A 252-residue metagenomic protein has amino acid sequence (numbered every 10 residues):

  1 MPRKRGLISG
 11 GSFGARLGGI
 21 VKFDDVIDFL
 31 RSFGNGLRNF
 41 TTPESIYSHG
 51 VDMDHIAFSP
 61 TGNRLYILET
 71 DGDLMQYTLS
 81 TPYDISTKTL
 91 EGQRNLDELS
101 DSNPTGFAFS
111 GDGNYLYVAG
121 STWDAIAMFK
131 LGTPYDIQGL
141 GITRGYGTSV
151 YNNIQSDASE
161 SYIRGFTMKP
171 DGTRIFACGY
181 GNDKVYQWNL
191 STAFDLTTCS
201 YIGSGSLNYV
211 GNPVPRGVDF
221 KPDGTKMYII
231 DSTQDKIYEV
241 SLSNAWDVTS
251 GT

Functional and structural regions predicted by a protein language model:
M1-L37: Enriched but not universal
F29-N35, Y77-S86, K130-L140, W188-T198 (+1 more regions): Short loop/turn segments immediately following beta-strands, especially the blade-tip and inter-blade linker loops
R38-H49, E91-E98, G145-D157, I202-Y209: A short beta-strand motif characteristic of beta-propeller blades
D52, N103, Y162, V214: Beta-rich catalytic cores
P60-T61, G111-D112, P170-D171, P222-D223: Residue-level detector of Asp-centered blade-edge/turn motifs that repeat once per structural unit in beta-propeller
T70, S121, Y180, S232: Short loop/turn segments immediately following the C-termini of beta-strands
